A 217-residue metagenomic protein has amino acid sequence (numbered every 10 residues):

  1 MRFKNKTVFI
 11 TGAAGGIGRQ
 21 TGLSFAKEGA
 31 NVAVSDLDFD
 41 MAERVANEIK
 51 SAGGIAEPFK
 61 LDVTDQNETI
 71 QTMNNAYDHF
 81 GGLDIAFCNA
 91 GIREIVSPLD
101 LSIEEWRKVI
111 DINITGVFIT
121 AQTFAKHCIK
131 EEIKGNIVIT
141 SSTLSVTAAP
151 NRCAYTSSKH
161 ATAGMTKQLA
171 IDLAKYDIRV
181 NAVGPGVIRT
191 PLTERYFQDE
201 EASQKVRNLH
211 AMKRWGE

Functional and structural regions predicted by a protein language model:
F3-A33: Canonical Rossmann dinucleotide-binding motif of NAD(H)/NADP(H)-dependent dehydrogenases/reductases, specifically
S97-P98, S102-I110, V206: Substrate-binding pocket helix/loop in short-chain dehydrogenase/reductase
L99, T147-C153, K175-Y176, K213: Active-site loop immediately N-terminal to the catalytic Tyr-X3-Lys motif of short-chain dehydrogenase/reductase
A121, S158, T166: Active-site helix of classical SDR
K126, I171-K175: Alpha-helical segment proximal to the catalytic Tyr-Lys
S142: Residue(s) in the substrate-gating loop at a strand-loop-helix junction that position the organic substrate next
H210-E217: A conserved structural motif in NAD(P)-dependent oxidoreductases
